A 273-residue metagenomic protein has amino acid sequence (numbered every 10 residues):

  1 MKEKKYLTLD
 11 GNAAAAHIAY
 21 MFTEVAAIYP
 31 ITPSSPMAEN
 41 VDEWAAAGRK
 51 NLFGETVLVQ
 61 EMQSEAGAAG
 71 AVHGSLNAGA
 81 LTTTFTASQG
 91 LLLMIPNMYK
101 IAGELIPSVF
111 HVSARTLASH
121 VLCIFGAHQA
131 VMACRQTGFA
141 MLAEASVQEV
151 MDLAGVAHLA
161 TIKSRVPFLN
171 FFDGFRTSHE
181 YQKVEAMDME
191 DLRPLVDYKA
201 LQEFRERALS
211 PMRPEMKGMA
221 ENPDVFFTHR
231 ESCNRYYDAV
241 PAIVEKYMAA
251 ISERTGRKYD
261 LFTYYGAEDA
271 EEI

Functional and structural regions predicted by a protein language model:
M1-A133, G138, G155, G174-F175: Thiamine diphosphate
K2, K258-L261, E268-D269: Active-site-adjacent structural elements in folded domains
Y6-L9, A13, Y20, I31 (+8 more regions): Electropositive phosphate-/nucleotide-binding environments in soluble metabolic enzymes
A14-A16, H158, Y259-Y265: Generic recognition of flexible, low-complexity loop/linker segments
A19-M21, G266-D269: Flexible, charged surface loops at secondary-structure boundaries
F53-V57, F168-Y264: Conformationally flexible catalytic loops at phosphate/diphosphate-handling active centers
I124-G174, A186, Y198-L201: Conserved thiamine diphosphate
E271-I273: C-terminal catalytic subdomain
